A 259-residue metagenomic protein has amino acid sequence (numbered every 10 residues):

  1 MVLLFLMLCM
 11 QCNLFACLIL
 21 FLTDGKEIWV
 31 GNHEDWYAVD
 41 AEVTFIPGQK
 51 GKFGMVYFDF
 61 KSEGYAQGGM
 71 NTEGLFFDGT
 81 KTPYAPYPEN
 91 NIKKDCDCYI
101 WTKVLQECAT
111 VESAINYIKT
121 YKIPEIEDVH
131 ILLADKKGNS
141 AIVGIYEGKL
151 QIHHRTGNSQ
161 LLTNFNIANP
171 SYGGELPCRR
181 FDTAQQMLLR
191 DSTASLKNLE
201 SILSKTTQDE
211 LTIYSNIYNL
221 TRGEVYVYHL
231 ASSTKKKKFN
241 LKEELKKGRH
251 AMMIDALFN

Functional and structural regions predicted by a protein language model:
V2-N13: Bacterial N-terminal signal peptides
N13-L14, V111: Hydrophobic alpha-helical segments
L20-Q106, V129, A134-N259: C-terminal, well-structured catalytic/ligand-binding subdomain of enzymes
E107, V111-K136: Extracellular-facing segments of soluble proteins and assemblies that are Gly/Ser/Thr-biased and enriched in aromatics
